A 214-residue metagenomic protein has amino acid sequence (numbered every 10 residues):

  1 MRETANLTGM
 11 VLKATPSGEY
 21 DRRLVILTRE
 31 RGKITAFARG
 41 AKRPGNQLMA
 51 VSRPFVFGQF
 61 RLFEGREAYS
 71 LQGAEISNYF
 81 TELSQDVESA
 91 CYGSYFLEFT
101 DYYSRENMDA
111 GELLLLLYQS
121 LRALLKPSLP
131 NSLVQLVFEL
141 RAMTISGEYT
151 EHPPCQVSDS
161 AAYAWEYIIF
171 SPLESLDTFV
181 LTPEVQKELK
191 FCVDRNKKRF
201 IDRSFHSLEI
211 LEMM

Functional and structural regions predicted by a protein language model:
M1-R22, L27-M214: Non-catalytic alpha-helical scaffolds and adjoining flexible linkers that form interface surfaces for assembly
